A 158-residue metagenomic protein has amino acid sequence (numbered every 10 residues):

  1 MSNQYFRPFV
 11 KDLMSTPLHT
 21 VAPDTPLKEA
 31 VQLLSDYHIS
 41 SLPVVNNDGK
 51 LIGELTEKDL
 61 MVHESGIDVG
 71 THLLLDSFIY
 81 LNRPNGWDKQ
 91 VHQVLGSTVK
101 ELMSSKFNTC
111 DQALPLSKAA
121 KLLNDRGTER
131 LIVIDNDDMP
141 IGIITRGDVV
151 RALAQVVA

Functional and structural regions predicted by a protein language model:
M1-A158: Tandem CBS (Cystathionine beta-synthase) repeat/Bateman regulatory domains
